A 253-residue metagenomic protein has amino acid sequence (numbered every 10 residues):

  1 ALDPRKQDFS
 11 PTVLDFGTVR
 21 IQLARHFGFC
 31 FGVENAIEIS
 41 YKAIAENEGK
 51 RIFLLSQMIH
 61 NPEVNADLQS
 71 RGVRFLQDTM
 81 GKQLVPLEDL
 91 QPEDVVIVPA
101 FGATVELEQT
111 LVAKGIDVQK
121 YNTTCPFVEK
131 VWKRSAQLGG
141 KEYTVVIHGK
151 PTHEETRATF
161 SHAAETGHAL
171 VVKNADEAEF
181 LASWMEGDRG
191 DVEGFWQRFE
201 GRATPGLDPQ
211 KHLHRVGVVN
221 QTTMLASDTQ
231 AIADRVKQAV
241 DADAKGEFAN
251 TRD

Functional and structural regions predicted by a protein language model:
A1-D253: The feature marks the mature, well-folded catalytic cores of soluble enzymes
